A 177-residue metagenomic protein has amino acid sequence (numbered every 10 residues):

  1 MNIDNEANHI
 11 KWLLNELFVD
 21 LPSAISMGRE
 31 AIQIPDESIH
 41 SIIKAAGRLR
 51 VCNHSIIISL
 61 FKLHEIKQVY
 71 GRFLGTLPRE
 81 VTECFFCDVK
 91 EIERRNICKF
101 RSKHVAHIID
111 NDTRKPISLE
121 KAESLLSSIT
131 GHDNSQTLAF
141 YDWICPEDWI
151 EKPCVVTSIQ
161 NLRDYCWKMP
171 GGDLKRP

Functional and structural regions predicted by a protein language model:
M1-N96, N111, L119-P177: Amphipathic alpha-helical interface segments
